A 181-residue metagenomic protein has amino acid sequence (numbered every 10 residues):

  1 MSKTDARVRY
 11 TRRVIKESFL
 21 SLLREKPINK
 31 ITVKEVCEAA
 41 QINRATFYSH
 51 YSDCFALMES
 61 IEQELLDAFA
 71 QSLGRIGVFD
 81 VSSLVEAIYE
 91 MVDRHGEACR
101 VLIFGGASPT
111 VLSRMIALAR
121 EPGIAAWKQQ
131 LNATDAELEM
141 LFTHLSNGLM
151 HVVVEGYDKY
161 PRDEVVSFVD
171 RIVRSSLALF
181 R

Functional and structural regions predicted by a protein language model:
M1-V8: N-terminal intrinsically disordered/low-complexity leader segments
R9-L20, R24, N29-V33, E38-Q41 (+2 more regions): An amphipathic alpha-helix adjacent to DNA-recognition modules
F19, I61, L65, F69 (+3 more regions): Hydrophobic recognition helices of helix-based DNA-binding modules
E62, E86-L118, V154: Amphipathic alpha-helical segments used for helix-helix packing
I76, C99-L102, W127-Q130, G156-Y160: Secondary-structure edge/capping motif, primarily at the C-terminal ends of alpha-helices and the immediately following
F79-E97, E139, T143, N147 (+2 more regions): Amphipathic alpha-helical segments that line or abut small-molecule/effector binding pockets and mediate allosteric
A87, G106-N132, A136-T143, N147-M150 (+1 more regions): Amphipathic alpha-helical packing segments from all-alpha helical-bundle domains
E155-R181: C-terminal peripheral helix-coil segments that are non-catalytic and often amphipathic
